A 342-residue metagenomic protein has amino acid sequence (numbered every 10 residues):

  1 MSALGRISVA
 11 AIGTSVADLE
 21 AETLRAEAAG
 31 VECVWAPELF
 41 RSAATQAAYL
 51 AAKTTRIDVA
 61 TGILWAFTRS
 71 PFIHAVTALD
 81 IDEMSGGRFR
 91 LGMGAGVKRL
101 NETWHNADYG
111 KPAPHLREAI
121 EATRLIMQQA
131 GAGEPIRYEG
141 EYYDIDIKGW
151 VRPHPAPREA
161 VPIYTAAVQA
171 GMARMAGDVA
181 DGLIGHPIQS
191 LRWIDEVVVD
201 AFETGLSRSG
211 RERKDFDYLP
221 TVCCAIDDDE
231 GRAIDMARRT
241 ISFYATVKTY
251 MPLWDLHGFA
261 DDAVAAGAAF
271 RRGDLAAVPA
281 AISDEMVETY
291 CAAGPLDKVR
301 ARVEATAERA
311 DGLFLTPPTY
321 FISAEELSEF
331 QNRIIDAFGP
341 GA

Functional and structural regions predicted by a protein language model:
M1-A342: Active-site-adjacent structural elements that line small-molecule/cofactor binding pockets in enzymes
